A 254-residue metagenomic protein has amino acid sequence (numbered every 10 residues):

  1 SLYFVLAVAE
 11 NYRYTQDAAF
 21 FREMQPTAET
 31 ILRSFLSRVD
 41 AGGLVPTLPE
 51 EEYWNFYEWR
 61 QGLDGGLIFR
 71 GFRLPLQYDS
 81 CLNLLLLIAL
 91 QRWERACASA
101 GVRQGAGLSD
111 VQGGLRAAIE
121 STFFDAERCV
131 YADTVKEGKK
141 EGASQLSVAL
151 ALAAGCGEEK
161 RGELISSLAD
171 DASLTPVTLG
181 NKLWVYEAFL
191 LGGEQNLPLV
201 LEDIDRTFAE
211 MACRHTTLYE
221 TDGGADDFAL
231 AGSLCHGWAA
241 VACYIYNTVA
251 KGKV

Functional and structural regions predicted by a protein language model:
S1-V254: Active-site core of glycosidic bond-cleaving carbohydrate-active enzymes
